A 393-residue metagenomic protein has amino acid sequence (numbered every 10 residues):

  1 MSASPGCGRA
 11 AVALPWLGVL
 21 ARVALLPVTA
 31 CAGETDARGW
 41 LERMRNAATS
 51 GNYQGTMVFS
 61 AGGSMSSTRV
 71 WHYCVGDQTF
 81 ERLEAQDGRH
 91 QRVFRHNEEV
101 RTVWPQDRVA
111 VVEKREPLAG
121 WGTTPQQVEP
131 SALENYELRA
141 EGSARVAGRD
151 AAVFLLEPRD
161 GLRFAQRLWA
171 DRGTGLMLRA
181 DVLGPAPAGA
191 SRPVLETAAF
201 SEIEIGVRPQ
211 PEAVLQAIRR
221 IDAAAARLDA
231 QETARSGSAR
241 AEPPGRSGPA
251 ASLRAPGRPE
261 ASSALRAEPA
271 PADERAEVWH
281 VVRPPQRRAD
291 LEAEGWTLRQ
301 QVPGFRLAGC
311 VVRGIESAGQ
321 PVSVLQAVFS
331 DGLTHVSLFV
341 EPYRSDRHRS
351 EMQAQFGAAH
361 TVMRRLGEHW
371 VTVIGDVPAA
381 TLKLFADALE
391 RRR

Functional and structural regions predicted by a protein language model:
M1-A13: N-terminal secretory signal peptides that target proteins for export/translocation
P15-T29: Bacterial N-terminal signal peptides
C31-Q106, E134-R145, R149-V153, E157-P185: N-terminal mature ectodomain segment of secretory-pathway/periplasmic proteins
T102-T123: Acidic/charged, solvent-exposed loop-and-adjacent secondary-structure segments enriched in E/D, K/R, S/T, and G/P
D107, E116, E157, L183-G184 (+3 more regions): A generic structural motif
S143-L228, Q355: Gly/Pro-enriched, hydrophobic low-complexity segments that function as extracytoplasmic propeptides/linkers
L178-D181, E368-D376: Short, well-ordered beta-strand elements
R235, A239, P243-G367, V377-A380: Short, solvent-exposed recognition patches
